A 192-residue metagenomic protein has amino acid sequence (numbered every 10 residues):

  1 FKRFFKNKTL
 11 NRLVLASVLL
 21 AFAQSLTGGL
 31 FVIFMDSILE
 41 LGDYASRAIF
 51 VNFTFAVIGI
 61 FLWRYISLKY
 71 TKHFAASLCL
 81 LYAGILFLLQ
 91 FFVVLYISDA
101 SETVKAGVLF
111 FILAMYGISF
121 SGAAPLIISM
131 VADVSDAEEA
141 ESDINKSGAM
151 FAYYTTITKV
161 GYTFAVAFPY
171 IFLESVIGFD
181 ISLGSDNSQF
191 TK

Functional and structural regions predicted by a protein language model:
F1-K192: Membrane-embedded alpha-helical bundles of multi-pass transporters/translocases, especially carrier/permease families
